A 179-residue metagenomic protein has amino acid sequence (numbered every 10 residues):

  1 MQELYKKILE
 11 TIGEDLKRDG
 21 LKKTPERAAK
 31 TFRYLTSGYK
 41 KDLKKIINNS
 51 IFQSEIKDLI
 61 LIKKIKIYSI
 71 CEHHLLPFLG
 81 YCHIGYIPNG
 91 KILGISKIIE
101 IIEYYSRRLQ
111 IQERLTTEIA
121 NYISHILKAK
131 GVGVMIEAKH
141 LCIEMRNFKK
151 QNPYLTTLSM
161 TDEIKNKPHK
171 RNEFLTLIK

Functional and structural regions predicted by a protein language model:
M1-K179: A domain-level signal for the structural core that forms small-molecule/cofactor-binding pockets and catalytic centers
